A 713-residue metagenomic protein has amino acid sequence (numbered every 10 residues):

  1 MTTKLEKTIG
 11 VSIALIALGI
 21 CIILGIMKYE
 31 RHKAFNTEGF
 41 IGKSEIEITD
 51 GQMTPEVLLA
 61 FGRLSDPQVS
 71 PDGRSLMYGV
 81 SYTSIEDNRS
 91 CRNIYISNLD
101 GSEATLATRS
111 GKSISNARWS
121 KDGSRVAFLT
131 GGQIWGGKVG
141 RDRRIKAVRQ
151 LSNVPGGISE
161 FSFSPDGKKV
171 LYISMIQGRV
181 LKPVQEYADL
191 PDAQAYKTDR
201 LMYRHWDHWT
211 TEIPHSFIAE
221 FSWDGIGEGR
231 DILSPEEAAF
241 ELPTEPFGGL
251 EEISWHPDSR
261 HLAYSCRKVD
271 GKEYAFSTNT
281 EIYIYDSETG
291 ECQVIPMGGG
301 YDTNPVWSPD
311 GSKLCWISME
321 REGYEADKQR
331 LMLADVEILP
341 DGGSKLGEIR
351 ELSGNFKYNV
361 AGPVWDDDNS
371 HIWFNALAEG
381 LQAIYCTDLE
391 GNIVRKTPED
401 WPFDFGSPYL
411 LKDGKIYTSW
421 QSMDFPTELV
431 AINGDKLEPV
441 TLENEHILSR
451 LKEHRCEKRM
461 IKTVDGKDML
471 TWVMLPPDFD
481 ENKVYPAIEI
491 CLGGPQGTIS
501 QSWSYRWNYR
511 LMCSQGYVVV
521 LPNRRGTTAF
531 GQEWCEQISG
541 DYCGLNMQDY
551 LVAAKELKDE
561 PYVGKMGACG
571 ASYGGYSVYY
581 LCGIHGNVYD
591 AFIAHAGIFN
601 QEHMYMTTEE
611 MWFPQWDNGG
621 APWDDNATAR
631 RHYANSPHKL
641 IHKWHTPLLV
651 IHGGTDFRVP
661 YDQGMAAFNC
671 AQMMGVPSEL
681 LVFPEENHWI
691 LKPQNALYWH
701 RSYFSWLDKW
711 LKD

Functional and structural regions predicted by a protein language model:
F35-I41, C91-R92, M175-P235, S265-K268 (+4 more regions): Predominantly five- to eight-bladed beta-propeller fold
E56-R92: Beta-strand-rich domains and repeat architectures in extracellular enzymes and scaffolds, especially beta-propellers
F61-L76, R109-A127, P155-V170, Y203-W209 (+8 more regions): Conserved beta-propeller blade repeats
Y82-E86, Q177-V180, V269-K272, E320-Y324 (+2 more regions): Short glycine/acidic-enriched loop and turn motifs that connect beta-strands
N98-S102, K138-R143, F221-G225, D286-G290 (+3 more regions): Short loop/turn segments that connect beta-strands within beta-propeller blades
R125-P183: Hydrophobic or amphipathic alpha-helical targeting/insertion segments
E443-K565, A571-S572, M606, E610: Cap/lid segment of the alpha/beta-hydrolase catalytic domain
L521-D713: Active-site-proximal cap/loop segments of hydrolase catalytic domains
